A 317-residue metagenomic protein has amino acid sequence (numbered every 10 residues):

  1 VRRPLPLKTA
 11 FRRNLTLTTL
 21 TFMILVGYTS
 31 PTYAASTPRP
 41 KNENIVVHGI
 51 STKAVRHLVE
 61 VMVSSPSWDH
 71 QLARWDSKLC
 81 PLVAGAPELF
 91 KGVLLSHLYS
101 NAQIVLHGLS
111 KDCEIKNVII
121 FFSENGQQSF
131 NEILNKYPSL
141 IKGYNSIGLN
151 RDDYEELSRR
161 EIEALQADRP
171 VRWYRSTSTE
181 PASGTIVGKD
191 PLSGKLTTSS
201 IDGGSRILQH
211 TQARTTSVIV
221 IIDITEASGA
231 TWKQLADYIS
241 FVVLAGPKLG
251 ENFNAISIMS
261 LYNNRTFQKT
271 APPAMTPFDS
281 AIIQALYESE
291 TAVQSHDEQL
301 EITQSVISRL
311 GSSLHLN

Functional and structural regions predicted by a protein language model:
V1-R12: N-terminal secretory signal peptides that target proteins for export/translocation
T18-G27: Bacterial N-terminal signal peptides
T29-S36: Boundary at the C-terminal end of the N-terminal hydrophobic targeting segment
R39, Q71-D76, Q212: Short, flexible turn/loop "capping" segments at secondary-structure junctions
P40-I50: N-terminal secretion/transport leader regions
E43-I45, W75-P81, V218: Hydrophobic beta-strand segments of well-ordered beta-sheets in folded domains
I50-W75: Compositionally biased P/S/T/G-rich terminal and signal peptide-adjacent segments that lie outside catalytic cores
L82-A102, L106-N317: Long, folded non-catalytic interaction modules
